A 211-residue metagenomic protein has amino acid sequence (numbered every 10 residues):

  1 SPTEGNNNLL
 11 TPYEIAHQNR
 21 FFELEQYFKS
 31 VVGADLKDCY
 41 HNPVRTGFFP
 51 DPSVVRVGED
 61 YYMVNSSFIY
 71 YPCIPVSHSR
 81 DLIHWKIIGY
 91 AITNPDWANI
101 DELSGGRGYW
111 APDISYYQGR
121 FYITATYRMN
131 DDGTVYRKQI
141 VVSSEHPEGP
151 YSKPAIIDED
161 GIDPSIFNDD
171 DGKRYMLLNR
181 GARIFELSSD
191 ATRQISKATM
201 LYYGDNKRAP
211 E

Functional and structural regions predicted by a protein language model:
P2-H17: Ankyrin-repeat boundary/"N-cap" motif
F22-E23, Y27-E211: Carbohydrate-active catalytic/glycan-binding domains of CAZyme proteins, especially the secreted or lumenal ectodomains
